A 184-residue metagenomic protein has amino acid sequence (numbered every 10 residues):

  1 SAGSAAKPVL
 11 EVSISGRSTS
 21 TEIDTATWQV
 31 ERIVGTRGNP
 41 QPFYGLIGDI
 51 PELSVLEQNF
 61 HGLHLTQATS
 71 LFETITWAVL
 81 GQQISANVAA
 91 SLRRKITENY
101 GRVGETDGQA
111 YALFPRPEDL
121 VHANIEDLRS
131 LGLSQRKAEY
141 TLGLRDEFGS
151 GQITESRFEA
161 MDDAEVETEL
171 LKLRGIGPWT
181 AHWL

Functional and structural regions predicted by a protein language model:
S1-L184: HhH-family (HhH-GPD) DNA N-glycosylase catalytic core used in base-excision repair
